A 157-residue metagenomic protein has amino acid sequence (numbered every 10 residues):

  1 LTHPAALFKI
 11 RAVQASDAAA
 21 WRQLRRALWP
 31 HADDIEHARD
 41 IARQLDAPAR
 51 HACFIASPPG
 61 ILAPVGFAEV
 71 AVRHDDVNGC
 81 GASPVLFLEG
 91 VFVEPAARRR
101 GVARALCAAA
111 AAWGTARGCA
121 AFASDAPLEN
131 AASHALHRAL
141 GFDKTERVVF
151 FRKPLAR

Functional and structural regions predicted by a protein language model:
F8-W21: A short beta-loop-alpha structural element at the N-terminal edge of CoA-dependent acyl/N-acetyltransferase catalytic
R22-E36, D76: Helix-loop element at the rim of GNAT/NAT acetyltransferase active sites that forms part of the acceptor-substrate
A32-I55, E69: Active-site rim helix/loop that mediates acceptor-substrate recognition in acyltransferases
I55, A63-V72, F87, F92: Conserved beta-strand in the GNAT
V93, R99-A112, A135, A139: Conserved acetyl-CoA-binding loop-helix of GNAT-fold acetyltransferases
G114-A126: Conserved GNAT acetyl-CoA-binding A-motif
C119, R138-R147: Conserved acetyl-CoA-binding loop of GNAT-fold acetyltransferases
A123-S133, R152: Conserved beta-strand-loop-alpha-helix junction that forms the acyl-donor binding cleft
